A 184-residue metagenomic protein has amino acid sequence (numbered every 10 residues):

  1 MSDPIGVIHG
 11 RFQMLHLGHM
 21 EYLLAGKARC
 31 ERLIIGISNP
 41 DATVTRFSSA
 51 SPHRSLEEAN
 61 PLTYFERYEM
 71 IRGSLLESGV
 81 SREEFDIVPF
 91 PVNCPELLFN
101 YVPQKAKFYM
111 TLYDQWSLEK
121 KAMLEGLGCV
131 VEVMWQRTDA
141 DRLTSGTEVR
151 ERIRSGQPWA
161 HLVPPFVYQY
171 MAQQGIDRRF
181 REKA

Functional and structural regions predicted by a protein language model:
M1-A184: Nucleotidyltransferase catalytic core that binds NTPs
